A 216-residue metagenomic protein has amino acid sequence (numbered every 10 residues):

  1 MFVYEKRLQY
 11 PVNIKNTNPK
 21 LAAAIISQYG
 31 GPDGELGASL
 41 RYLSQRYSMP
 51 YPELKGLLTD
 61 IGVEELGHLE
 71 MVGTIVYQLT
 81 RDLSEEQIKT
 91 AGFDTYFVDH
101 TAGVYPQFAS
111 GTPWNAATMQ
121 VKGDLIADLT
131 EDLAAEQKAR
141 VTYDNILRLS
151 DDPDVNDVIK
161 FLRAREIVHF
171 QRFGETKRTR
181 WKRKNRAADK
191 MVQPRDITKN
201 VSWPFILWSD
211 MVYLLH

Functional and structural regions predicted by a protein language model:
M1-V201, L215-H216: Non-heme di-metal
